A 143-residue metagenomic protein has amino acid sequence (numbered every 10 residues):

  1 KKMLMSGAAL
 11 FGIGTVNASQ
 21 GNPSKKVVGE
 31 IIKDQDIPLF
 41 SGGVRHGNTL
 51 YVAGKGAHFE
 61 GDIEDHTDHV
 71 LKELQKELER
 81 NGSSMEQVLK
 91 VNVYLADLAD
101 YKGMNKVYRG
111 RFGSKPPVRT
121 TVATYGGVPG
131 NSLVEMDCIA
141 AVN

Functional and structural regions predicted by a protein language model:
K2-K72, K76-R80, E86, A96-N143: N-terminal presequence-like segments and the immediate start of the first folded domain
V93: Active-site loops and adjacent core secondary-structure elements that bind or stabilize anionic groups
